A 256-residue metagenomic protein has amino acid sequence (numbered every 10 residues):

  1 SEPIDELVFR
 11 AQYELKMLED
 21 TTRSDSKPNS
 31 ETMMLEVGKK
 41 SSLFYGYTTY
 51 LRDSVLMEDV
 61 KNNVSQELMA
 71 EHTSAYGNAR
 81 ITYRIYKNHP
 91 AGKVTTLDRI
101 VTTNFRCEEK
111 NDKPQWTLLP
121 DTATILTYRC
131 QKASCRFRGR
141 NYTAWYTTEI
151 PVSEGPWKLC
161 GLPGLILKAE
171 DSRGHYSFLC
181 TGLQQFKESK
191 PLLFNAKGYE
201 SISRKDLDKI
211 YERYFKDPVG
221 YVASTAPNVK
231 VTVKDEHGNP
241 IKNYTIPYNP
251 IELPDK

Functional and structural regions predicted by a protein language model:
E2-K256: Extended soluble regions of mature proteins
